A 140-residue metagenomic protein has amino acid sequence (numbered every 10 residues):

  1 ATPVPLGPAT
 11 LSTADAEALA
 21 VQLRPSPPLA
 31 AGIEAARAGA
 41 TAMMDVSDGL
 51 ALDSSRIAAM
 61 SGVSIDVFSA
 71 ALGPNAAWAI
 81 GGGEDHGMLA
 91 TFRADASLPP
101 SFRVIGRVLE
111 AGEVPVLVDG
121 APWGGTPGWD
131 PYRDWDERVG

Functional and structural regions predicted by a protein language model:
A1, D48-L50, A71-G73, A94-A96 (+1 more regions): Glycine-rich beta-alpha junction loops
A1-G7, G32, E84-D85, L109: Short intrinsically disordered, low-complexity coil segments enriched in acidic
A1-V21: Phosphate/diphosphate-binding glycine-rich loops and adjacent basic-rich segments that engage nucleotide
A16-E84: Active-site-proximal betaalpha loop/short-helix elements that scaffold phosphoryl/nucleotidyl transfer chemistry
A20-S26, L98-G140: Acidic, Ser/Thr/Pro-rich beta/coil linker or hinge segments at domain junctions
D53-G62, A94-D95, P99-V104: Short, solvent-exposed amphipathic alpha-helical segments in soluble enzyme and RNA/protein-processing domains
I65, G82-G87, P122-P131: A polyampholytic, Gly/Pro-enriched intrinsically disordered region
L89-R93: Short hydrophobic/aromatic beta-strand micro-patches that form the beta-sheet surface supporting nucleotide- or nucleic
